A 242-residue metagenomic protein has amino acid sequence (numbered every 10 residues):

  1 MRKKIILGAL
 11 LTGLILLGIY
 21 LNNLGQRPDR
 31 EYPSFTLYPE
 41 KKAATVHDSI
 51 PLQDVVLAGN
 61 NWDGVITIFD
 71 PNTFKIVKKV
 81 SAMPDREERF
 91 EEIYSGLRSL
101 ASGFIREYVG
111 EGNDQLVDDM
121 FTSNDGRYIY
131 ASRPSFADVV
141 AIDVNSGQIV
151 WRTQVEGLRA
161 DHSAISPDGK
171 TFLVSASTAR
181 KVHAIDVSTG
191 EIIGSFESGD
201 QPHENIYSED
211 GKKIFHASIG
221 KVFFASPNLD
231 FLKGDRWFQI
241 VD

Functional and structural regions predicted by a protein language model:
K4, A9-D242: Predominantly soluble domains enriched in secretory-pathway, periplasmic, or organellar proteins
